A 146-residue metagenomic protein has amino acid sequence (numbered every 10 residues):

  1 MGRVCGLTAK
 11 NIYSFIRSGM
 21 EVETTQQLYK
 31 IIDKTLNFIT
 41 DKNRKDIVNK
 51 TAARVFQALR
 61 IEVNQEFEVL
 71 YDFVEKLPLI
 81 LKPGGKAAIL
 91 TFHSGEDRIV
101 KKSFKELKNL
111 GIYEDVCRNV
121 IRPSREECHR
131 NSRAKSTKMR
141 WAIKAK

Functional and structural regions predicted by a protein language model:
M1-K146: S-adenosyl-L-methionine-dependent methyltransferase catalytic core, i.e., the SAM/SAH-binding region
